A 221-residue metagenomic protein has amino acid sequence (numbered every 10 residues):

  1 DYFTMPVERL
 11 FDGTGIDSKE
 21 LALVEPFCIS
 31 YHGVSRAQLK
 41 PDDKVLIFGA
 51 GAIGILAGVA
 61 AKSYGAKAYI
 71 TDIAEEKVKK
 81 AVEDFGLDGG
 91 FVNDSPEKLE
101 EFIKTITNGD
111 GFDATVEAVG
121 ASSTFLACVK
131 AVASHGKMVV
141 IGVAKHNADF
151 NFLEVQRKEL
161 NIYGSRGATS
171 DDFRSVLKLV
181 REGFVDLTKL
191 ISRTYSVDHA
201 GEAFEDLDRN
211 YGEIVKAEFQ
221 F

Functional and structural regions predicted by a protein language model:
D1-F48, T188: NAD(P)H dinucleotide-binding glycine-rich loop of Rossmann-like/cofactor-binding domains, especially the beta1-alpha1
V34, G58, V78, F125-V129 (+1 more regions): Generic hydrophobic/aromatic pocket-lining and core-packing "Φ" positions
L39, T107, V119, V132-A133: A generic alpha-to-beta junction signature in SAM-dependent methyltransferases
I47, G109, A144-H146, F184-L190 (+1 more regions): C-terminal capping/lid region of NAD(P)-dependent oxidoreductase domains
I47-A50, K62-A127: Adenosine-nucleotide cofactor-binding segment
G54-I55: N-terminal Rossmann-fold NAD(P) dinucleotide-binding loop
S122-E182, E218-F221: Glycine-rich phosphate-binding loop and adjacent beta-alpha segment of Rossmann(oid) nucleotide-cofactor-binding
G164, K178-G201: Glycine- and charged-residue-rich phosphate/anionic-cofactor binding loop of Rossmann-like
